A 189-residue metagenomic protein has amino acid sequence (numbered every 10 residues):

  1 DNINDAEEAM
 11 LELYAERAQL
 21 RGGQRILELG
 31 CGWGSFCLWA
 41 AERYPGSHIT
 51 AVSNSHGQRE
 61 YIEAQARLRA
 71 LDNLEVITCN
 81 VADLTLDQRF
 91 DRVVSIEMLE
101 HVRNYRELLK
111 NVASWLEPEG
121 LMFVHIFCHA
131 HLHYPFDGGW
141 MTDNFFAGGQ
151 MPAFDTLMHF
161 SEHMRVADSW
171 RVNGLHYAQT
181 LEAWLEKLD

Functional and structural regions predicted by a protein language model:
D1-R17, R21: Conserved Class I S-adenosyl-L-methionine-dependent methyltransferase catalytic core
G23-G32: Conserved class I S-adenosyl-L-methionine
W33-P45: Conserved SAM-binding loop of SAM-dependent methyltransferases across substrates and taxa, primarily the Class I
L68-V81: Conserved SAM-binding strand-loop segment of SAM-dependent methyltransferases
A82-V93: A short acidic, Gly/Pro-enriched loop at the edge of an enzyme's catalytic core that lines a small-molecule cofactor
R106-E119: A short glycine-rich, Lys/Arg-flanked "PGG" loop and its adjoining helix->strand segment in the class I
E119-F127: Conserved beta-strand signature within the Rossmann-like core of class I S-adenosyl-L-methionine
C128-A130, Y134-D189: Substrate-binding/catalytic lobe of Class I Rossmann-like enzymes that use SAM or dcSAM, i.e., the mid-to-C-terminal
